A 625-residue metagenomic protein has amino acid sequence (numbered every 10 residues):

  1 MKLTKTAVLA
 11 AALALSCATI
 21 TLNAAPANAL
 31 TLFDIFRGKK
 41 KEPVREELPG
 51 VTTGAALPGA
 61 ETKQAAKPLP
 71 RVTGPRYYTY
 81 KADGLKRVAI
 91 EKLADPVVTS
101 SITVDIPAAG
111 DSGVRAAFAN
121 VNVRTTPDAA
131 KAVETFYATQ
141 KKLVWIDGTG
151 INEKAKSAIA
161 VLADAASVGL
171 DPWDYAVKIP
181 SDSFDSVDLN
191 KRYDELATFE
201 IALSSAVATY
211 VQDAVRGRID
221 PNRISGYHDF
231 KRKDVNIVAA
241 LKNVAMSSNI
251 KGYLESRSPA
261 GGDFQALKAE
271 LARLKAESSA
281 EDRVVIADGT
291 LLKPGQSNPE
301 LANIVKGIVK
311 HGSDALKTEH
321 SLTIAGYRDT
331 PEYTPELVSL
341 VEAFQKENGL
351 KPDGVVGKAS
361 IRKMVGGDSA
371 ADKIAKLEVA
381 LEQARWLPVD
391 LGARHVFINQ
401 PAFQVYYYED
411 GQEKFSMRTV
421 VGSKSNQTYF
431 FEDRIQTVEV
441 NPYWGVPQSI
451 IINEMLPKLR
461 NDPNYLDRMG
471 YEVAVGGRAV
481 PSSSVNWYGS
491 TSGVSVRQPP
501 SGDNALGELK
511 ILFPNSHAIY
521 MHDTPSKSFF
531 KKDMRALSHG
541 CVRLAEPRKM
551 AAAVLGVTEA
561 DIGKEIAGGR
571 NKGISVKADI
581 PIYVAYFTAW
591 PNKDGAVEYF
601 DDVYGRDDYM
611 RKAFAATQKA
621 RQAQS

Functional and structural regions predicted by a protein language model:
M1-A11: Bacterial N-terminal signal peptides that target proteins for export
S16-P26: C-terminal segment of classical bacterial N-terminal signal peptides
A29, A119, W145-G148, K156 (+2 more regions): Alpha-helical, heptad-rich or low-complexity scaffold/stalk segments that mediate oligomerization or tethering
L30-T139, I201, S205-T209, D213 (+2 more regions): Well-ordered beta-sheet/strand-loop patches within structured domains
T126-V168: Long, acidic, intrinsically disordered low-complexity segments
I159-S181, D185-D188, T198, K531-A545 (+2 more regions): Mid-length scaffold segments of soluble, non-membrane domains
Y175, P221-R223, K376: Short glycine-rich, low-complexity/disordered patches
D213-P221: Short helix-capping/linker segments at secondary-structure and domain boundaries
